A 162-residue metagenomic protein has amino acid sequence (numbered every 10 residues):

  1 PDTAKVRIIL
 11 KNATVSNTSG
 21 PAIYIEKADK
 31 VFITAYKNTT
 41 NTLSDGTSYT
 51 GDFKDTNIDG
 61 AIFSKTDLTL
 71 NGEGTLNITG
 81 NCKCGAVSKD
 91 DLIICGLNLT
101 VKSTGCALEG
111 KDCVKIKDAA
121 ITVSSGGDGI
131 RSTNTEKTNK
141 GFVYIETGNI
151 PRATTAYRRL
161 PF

Functional and structural regions predicted by a protein language model:
P1-F162: A composition-driven surface/loop motif
